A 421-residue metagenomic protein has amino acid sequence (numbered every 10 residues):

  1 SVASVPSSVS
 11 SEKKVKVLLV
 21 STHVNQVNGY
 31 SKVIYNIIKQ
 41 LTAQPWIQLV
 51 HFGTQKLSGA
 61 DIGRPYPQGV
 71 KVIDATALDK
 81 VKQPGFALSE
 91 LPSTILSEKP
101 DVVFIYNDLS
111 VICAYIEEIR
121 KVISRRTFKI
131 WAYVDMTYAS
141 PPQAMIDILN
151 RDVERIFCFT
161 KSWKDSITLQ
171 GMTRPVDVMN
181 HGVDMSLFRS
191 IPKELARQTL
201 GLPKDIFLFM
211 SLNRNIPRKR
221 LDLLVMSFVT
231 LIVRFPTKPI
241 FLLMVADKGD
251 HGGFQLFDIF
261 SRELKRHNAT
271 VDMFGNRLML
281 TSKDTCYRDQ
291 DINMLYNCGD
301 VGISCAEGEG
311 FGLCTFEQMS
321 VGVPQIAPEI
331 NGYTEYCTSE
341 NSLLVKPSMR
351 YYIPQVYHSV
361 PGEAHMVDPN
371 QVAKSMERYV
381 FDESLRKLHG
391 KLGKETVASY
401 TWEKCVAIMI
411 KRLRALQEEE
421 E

Functional and structural regions predicted by a protein language model:
L18-L19, P203-K219, V225-F228, L242-M244: Conserved donor-binding/catalytic core segment of Leloir-type glycosyltransferases
S162, G182: Carbohydrate-associated surface elements
R189-L202: A short helix/loop element that forms part of the nucleotide-sugar donor recognition site in Leloir-type
F254-M294: Nucleotide-activated donor-binding/catalytic signature segment of Leloir-type glycosyltransferases, i.e., the conserved
E307: Aromatic "clamp/platform" in nucleotide-sugar-dependent glycosyltransferases that forms part of the donor/acceptor
T334-E377: Change "using UDP/GDP/dTDP sugars" to "using nucleotide sugars
Q371-K374, R378, L385-S399: A short, well-ordered alpha-helix in the C-terminal region of glycosyltransferases
W402-E421: C-terminal alpha-helical cap of glycosyltransferases
